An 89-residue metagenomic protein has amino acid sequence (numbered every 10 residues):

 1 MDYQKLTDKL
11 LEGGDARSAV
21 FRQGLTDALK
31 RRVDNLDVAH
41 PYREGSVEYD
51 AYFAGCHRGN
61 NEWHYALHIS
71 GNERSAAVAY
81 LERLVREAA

Functional and structural regions predicted by a protein language model:
M1-A89: Intrinsic-disorder/low-complexity detector
